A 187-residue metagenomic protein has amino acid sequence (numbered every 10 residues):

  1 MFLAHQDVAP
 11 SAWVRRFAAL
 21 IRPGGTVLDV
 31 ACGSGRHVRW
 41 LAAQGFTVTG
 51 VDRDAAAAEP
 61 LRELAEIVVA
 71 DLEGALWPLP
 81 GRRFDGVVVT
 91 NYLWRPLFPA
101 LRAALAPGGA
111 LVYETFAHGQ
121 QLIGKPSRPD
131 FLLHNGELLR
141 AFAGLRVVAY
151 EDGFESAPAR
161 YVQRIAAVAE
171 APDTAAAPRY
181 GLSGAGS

Functional and structural regions predicted by a protein language model:
M1-R22: S-adenosyl-L-methionine
A31-G33: Class I SAM-dependent methyltransferase "Motif I" SAM/SAH-binding loop
G35-G74: Class I SAM-dependent methyltransferase SAM/SAH-binding core
P78-G86: A short acidic, Gly/Pro-enriched loop at the edge of an enzyme's catalytic core that lines a small-molecule cofactor
L105-A106: Helix-to-beta-strand junctions that scaffold the AdoMet/dcAdoMet cofactor pocket in Class I SAM-dependent enzymes
G109-F116: Conserved beta-strand signature within the Rossmann-like core of class I S-adenosyl-L-methionine
D130-G144, A149: Short alpha-helix
S156-S187: Core SAM-dependent methyltransferase catalytic element
